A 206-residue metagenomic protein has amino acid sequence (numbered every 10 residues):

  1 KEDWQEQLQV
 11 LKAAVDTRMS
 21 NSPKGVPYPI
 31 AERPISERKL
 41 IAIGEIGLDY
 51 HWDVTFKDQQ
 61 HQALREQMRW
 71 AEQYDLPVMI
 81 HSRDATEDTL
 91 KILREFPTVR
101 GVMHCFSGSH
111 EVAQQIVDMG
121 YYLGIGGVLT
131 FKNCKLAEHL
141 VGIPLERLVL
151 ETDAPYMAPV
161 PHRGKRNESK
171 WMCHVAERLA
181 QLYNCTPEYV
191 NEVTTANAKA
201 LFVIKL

Functional and structural regions predicted by a protein language model:
K1-L206: Mid-domain alpha/beta scaffold segments of enzyme catalytic cores
